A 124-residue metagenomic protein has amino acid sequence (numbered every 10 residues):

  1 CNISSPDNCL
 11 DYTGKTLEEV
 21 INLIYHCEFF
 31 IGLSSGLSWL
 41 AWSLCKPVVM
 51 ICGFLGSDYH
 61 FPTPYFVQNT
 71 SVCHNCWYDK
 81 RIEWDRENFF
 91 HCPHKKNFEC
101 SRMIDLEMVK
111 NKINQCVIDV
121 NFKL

Functional and structural regions predicted by a protein language model:
C1-G56: Donor-binding and catalytic core of enzymes assembling or modifying cell-surface/extracellular glycoconjugates
W42-K123: Nucleotide-sugar donor-binding patch of glycosyltransferase catalytic domains
